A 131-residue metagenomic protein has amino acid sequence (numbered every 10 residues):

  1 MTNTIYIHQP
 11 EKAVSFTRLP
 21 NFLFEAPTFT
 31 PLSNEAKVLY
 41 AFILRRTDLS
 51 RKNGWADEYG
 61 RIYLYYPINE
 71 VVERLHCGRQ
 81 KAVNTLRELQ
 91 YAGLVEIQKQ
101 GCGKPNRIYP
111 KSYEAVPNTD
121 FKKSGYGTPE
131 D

Functional and structural regions predicted by a protein language model:
M1-K37, N53-I62, E73-R74: Positively charged, structured surface patches that bind polyanionic biopolymers
T2-N3, S112-D131: Charged low-complexity intrinsically disordered patches
F16, V83-L86, N118: Generic N-terminal initiation segments characterized by hydrophobic and/or small/turn-forming residues
F22, Q100, Y113-A115: Generic structural motif
F29, N34, T47-P110: Winged helix-turn-helix DNA-binding recognition segment
F42-R46: Short amphipathic alpha-helical elements of helix-turn-helix/winged-helix folds
